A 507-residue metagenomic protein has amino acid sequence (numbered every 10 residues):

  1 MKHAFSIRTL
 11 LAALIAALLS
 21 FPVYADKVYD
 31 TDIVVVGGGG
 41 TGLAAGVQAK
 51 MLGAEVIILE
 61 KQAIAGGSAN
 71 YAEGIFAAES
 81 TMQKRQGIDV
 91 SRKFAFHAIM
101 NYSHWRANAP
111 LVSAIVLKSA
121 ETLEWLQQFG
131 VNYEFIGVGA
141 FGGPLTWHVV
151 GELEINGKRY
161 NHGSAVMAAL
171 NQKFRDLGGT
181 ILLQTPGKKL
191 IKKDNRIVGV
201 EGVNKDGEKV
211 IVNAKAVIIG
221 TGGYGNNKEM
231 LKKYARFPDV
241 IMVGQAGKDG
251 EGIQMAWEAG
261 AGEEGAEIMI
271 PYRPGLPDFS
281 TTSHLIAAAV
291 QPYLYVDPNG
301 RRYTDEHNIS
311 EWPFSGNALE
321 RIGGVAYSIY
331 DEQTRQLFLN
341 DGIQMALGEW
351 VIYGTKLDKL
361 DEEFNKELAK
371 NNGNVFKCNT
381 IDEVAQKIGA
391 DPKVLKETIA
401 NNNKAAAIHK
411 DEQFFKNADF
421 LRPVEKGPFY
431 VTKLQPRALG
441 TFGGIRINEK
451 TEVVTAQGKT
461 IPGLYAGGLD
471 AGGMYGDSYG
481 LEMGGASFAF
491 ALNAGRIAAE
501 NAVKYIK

Functional and structural regions predicted by a protein language model:
T9-S20: Bacterial N-terminal signal peptides
K27-T41, I57: Beta1/beta-strand and adjacent pyrophosphate-binding region of the FAD-binding site in flavoprotein oxidoreductases
M51-Y71: Glycine-rich FAD pyrophosphate-binding loop
A77-A114: Glycine-rich active-site loop/strand segments that organize a redox cofactor
A114-E208, K228-E229, I399, A405-K426: Conserved redox-cofactor binding core of oxidoreductases
K189, V394-S478, E482: A glycine-rich dinucleotide-binding beta-alpha-beta segment and adjacent secondary-structure elements that constitute
K205-T282, E482, F488-I497: Glycine-rich loop(s) and the adjacent beta-strand/alpha-helix scaffold that form part
I253-M255, G262-K387: An anion/pyrophosphate-binding glycine-rich loop and adjacent beta-alpha core in soluble alpha-beta enzymes
